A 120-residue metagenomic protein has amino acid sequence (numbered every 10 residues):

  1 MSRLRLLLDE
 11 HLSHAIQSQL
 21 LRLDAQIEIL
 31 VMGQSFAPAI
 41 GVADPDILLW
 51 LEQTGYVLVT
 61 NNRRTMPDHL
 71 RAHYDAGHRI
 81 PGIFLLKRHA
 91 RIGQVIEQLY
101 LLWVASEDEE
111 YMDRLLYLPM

Functional and structural regions predicted by a protein language model:
L4-E10, H14-F36, P45-L48, D68-M120: Acidic, PIN/NYN-like endoribonuclease modules and their adjacent C-terminal/linker elements
F36-A37, Y56: Short, surface-exposed loop/turn motifs that are enriched in glycine and acidic residues and include a nearby proline
G41: Active-site rim loops that border cofactor/substrate pockets in soluble metabolic enzymes
D44, W50-R71: Acidic, metal-binding active-site segment of PIN/NYN-like and related structure-specific nucleases
